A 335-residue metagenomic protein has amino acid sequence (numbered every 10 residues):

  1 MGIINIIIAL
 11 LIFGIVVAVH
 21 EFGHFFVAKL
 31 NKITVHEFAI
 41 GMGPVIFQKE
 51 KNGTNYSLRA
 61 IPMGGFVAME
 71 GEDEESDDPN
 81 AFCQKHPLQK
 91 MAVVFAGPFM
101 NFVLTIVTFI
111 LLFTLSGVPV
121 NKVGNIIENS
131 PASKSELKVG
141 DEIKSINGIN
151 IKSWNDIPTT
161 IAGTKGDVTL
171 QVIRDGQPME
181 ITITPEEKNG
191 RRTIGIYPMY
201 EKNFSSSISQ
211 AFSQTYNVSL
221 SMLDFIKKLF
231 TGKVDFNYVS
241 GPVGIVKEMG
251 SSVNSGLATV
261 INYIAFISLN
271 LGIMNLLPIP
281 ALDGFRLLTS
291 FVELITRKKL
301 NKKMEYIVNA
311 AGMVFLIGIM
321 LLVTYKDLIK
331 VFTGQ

Functional and structural regions predicted by a protein language model:
M1-G2, V253-Y263: Membrane-interfacial loop-to-helix junctions in multi-pass transporters
I3-I6, E72-L88, A96, M100-K247: PDZ peptide-recognition modules
I4-D77, L277-T296: Small-residue-rich helix-interface/hinge motifs
F13-V17, A68, N101, I267-N275 (+1 more regions): Alpha-helical transmembrane segments of multi-pass membrane proteins
I46-K49, G124-E128, E201, F291-I307: Membrane interface segments of multi-pass transport proteins and intramembrane proteases
K165, L300-G318: Multi-pass membrane catalytic core of lipid/isoprenoid biosynthesis enzymes
F230-G232, I267-L282: Transmembrane alpha-helix interface/packing and boundary motifs in multi-pass membrane proteins, characterized by
L322-Q335: Juxtamembrane boundary at the C-terminal end of a transmembrane helix
